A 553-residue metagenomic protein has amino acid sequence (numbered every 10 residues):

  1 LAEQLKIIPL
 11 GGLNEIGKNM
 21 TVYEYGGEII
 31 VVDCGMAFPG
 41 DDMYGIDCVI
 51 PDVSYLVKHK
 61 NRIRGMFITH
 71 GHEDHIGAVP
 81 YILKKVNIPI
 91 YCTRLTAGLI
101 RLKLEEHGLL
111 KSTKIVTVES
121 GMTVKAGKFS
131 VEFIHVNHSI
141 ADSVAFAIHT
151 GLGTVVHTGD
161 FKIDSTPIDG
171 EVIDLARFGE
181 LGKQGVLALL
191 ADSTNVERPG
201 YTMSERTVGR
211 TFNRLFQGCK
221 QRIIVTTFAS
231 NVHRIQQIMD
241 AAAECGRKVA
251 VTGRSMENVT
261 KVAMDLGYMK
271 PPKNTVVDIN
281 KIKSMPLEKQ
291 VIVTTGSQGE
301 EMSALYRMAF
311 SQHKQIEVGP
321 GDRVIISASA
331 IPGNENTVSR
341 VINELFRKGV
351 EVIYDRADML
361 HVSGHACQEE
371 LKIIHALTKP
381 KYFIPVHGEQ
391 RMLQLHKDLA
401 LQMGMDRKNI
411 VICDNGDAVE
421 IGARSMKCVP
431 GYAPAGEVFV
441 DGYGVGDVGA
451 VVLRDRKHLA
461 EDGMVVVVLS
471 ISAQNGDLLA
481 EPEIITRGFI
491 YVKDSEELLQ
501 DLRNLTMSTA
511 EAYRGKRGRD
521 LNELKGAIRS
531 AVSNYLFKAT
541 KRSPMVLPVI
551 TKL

Functional and structural regions predicted by a protein language model:
A2-F67, H72-S284, S303-E317, N336-R340: His/Asp/Glu-rich metal-coordinating catalytic cores of metallo-dependent phosphodiesterases/hydrolases acting on
L13, A37-G45, R62-I63, Y354-A357 (+4 more regions): A glycine- and charged-residue-rich anion-binding loop/surface
E15, I140, P286, L459-E461 (+1 more regions): Solvent-exposed loop and beta-edge segments used for protein-protein assembly and interaction
P89, I384, L547-P548: Short glycine-rich phosphate-binding loop at a beta-alpha junction
L104, A400, L536: Conserved hydrophobic residues forming the short capping helix/wall of the S-adenosyl-L-methionine
E119, D414-G416, R542-V546: Short Gly/Ser/Thr- and Asp/Glu-enriched loop/turn motifs at secondary-structure junctions
R198-S327, I331-R356, L360-R517, K525 (+1 more regions): Hard-cation-handling environments
R517-L553: C-terminal tails and terminal domains of large nucleic-acid-associated and other macromolecular-machine proteins
